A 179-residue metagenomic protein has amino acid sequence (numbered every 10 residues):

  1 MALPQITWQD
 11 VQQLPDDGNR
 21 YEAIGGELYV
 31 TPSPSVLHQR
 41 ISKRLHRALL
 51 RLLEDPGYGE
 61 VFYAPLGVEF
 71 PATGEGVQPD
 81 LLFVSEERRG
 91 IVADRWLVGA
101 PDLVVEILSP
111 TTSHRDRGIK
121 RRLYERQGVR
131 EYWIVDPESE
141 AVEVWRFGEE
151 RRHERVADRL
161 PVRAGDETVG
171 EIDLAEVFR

Functional and structural regions predicted by a protein language model:
M1-R179: Gly/Pro/Ser/Thr-rich low-complexity, intrinsically disordered segments predominantly at protein N-termini
